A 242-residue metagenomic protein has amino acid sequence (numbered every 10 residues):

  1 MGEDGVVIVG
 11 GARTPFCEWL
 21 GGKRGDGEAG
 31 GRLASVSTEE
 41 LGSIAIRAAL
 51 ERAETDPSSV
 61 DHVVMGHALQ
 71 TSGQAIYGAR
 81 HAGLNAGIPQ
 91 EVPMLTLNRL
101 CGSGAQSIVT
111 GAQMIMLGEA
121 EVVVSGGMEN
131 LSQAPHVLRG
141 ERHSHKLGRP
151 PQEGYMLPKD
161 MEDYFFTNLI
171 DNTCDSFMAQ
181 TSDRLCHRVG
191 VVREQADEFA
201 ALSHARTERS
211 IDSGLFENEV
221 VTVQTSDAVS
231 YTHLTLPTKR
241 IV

Functional and structural regions predicted by a protein language model:
M1, R47-D61, G83-T96, T110-V123 (+1 more regions): Structural signature of cysteine-dependent C-C bond-forming condensing enzymes
D4, A12-P15, W19-K23, G27-I44 (+1 more regions): N-terminal extracellular/periplasmic Venus flytrap/periplasmic-binding protein-like
D26-T55, H62-S72: N-terminal beta-alpha supersecondary unit
V36, H67-V123, P158-M161, T173-F177: Conserved catalytic cysteine-centered active-site region of acyl-thioester-dependent Claisen-condensing enzymes
T38-A53, G78-A82, S107, M178-L185 (+1 more regions): Short, well-ordered amphipathic alpha-helical segments that serve as non-catalytic structural scaffolds within diverse
L97-E129, C186-L215: Active-site-proximal alpha-helical scaffold in enzymes
V122-R184: Flexible glycine-/small-residue-enriched beta->alpha junction loops that bind anionic phosphate/pyrophosphate groups
H233-V242: Single conserved hydrophobic/aromatic residue that forms the stacking wall/gate of nucleotide- or nucleobase-binding
